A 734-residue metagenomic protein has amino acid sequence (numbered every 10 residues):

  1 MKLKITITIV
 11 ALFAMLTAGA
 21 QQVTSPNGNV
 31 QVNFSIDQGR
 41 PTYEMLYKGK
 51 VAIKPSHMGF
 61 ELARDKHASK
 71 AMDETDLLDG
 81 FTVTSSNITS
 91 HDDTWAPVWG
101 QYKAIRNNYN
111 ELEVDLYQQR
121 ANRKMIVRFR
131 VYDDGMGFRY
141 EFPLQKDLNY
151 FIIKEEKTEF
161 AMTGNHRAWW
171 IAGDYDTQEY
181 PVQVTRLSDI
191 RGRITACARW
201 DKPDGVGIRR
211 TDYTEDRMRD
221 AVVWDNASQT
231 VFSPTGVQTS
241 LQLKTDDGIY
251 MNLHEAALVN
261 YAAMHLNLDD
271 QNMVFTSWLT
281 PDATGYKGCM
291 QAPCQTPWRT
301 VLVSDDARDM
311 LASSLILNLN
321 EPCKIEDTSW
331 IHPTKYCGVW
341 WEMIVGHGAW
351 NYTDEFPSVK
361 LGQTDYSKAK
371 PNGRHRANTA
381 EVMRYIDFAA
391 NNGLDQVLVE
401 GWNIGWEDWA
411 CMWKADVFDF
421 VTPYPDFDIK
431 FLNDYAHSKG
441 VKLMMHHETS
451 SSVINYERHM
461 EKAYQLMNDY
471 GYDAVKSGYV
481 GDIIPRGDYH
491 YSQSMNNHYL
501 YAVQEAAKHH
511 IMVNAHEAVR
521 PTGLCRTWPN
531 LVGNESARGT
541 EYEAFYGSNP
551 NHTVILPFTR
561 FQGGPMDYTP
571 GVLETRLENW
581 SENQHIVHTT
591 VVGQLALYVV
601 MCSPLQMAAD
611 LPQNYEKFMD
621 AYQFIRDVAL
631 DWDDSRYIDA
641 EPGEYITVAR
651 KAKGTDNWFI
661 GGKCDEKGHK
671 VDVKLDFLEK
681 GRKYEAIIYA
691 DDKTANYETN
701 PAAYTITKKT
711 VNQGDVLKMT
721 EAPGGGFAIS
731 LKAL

Functional and structural regions predicted by a protein language model:
M1-Q22: Bacterial Sec-dependent N-terminal signal peptides
Q22-E326: N-terminal accessory beta-strand-rich subdomains and adjacent acidic, glycine-rich linkers that precede catalytic cores
V114, D610-F659, K663, T694-A702: Glycan-recognition and catalytic regions of carbohydrate-active enzymes
Q291-R384, N392, Q396: An acidic-aromatic substrate-binding cleft motif
E381-W402, D469-D473: Catalytic domains of carbohydrate-active enzymes, especially glycoside hydrolases
E400-T590: Aromatic- and carboxylate-enriched substrate-binding clefts and catalytic-loop regions of carbohydrate-active enzymes
P642-E685, F727-A728: Carbohydrate-binding surface patches
K708-L734: C-terminal beta-strand-rich structural cap/linker in extracellular carbohydrate-active enzymes
